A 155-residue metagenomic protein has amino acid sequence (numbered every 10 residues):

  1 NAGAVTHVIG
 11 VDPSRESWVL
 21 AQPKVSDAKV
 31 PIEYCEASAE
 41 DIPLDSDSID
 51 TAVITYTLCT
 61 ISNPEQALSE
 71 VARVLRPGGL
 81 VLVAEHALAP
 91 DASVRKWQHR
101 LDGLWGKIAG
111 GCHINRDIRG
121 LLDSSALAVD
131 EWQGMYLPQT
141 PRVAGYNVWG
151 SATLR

Functional and structural regions predicted by a protein language model:
N1-D41: Class I SAM-dependent methyltransferase SAM/SAH-binding core
E16, S62-Q66: Short N-terminal helix/helix-N-cap motif within the alpha/beta-hydrolase-1
E40-A52: A short acidic, Gly/Pro-enriched loop at the edge of an enzyme's catalytic core that lines a small-molecule cofactor
D50-N63: A short SAM/SAH-binding and catalytic strip from SAM-dependent methyltransferases
E65-L80: A short glycine-rich, Lys/Arg-flanked "PGG" loop and its adjoining helix->strand segment in the class I
A84-A144: C-terminal alpha-helical "lid/dimerization" subdomain adjacent to the S-adenosyl-L-methionine
N147-R155: C-terminal lobe and adjacent flexible extensions of AdoMet/dcAdoMet transferase-like proteins
